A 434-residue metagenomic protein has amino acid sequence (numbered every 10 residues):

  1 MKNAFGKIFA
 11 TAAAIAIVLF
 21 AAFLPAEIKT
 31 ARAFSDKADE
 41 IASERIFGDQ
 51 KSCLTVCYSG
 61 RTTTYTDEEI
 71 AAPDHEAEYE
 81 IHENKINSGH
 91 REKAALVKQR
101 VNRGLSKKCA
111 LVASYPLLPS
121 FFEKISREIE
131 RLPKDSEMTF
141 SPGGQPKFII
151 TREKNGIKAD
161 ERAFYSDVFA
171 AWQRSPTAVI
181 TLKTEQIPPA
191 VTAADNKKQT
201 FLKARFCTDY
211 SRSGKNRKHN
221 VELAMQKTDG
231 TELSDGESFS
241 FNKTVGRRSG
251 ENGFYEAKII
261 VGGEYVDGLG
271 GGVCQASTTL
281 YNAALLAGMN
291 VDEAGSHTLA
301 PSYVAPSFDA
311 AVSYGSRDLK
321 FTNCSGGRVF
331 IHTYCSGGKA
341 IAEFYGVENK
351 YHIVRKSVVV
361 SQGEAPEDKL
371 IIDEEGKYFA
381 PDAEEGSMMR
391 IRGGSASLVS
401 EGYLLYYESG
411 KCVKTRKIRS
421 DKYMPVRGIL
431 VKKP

Functional and structural regions predicted by a protein language model:
M1, F5, P25-E27, E83-K85 (+4 more regions): Generic N-terminal leader/processing signal
M1-S35: Gram-positive cell-envelope targeting signals
I28, C57-T63, I70, I81 (+4 more regions): Well-ordered beta-sheet/strand-loop patches within structured domains
I28-V97: N-terminal, intrinsically disordered, polar/charged segments of Gram-positive cell-envelope systems that serve as
A38, A42-S43, V97, V101 (+3 more regions): Generic structural signal of hydrophobic/aromatic residues within well-ordered alpha-helices of folded domains
Q99-L111: Feature for intrinsically disordered/low-complexity regulatory segments and propeptides
